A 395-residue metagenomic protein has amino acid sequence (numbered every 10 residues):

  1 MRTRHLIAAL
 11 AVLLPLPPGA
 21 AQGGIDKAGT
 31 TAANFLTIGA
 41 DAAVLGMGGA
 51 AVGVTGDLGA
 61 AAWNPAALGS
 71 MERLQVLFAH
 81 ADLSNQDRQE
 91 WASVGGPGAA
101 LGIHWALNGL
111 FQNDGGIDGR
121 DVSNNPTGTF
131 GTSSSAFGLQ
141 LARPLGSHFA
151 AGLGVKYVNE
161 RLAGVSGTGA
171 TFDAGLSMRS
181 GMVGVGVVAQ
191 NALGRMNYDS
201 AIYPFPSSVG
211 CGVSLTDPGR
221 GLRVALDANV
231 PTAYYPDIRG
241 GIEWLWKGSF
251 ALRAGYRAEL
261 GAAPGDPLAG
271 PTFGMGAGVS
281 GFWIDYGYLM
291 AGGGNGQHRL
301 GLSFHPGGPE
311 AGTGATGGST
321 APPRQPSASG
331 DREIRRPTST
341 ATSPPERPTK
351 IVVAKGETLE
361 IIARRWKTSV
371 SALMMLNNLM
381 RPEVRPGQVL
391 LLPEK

Functional and structural regions predicted by a protein language model:
M1-I7: Bacterial N-terminal signal peptides that target proteins for export
A8-P17: Bacterial N-terminal signal peptides
Q22-G46, V52, R73, A81 (+3 more regions): Outer-membrane beta-barrel porins/channels
G59-A67: N-terminal periplasmic accessory domains that precede and gate Gram-negative outer-membrane beta-barrel machines
L77: A short mixed-secondary-structure module that forms the rim of ligand-binding clefts
E333-K367, S371, M375, Q388-V389 (+1 more regions): Primarily a LysM-type cell-wall glycan-binding module
L379-M380: Short solvent-exposed coil/turn linkers within tandem alpha-helical repeat scaffolds
